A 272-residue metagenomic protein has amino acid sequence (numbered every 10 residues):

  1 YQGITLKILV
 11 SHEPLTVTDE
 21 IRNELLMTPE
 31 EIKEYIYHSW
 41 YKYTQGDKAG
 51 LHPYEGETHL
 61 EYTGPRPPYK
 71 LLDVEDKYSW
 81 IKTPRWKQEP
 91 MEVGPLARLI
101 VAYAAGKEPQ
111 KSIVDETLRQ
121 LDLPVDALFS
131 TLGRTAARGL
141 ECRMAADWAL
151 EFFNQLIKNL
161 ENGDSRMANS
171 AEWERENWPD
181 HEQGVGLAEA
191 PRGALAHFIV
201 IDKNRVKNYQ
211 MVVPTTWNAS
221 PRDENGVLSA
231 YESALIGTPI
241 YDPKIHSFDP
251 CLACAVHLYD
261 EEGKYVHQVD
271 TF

Functional and structural regions predicted by a protein language model:
Y1-F272: Metal/cofactor-centered catalytic core regions of large enzymes
